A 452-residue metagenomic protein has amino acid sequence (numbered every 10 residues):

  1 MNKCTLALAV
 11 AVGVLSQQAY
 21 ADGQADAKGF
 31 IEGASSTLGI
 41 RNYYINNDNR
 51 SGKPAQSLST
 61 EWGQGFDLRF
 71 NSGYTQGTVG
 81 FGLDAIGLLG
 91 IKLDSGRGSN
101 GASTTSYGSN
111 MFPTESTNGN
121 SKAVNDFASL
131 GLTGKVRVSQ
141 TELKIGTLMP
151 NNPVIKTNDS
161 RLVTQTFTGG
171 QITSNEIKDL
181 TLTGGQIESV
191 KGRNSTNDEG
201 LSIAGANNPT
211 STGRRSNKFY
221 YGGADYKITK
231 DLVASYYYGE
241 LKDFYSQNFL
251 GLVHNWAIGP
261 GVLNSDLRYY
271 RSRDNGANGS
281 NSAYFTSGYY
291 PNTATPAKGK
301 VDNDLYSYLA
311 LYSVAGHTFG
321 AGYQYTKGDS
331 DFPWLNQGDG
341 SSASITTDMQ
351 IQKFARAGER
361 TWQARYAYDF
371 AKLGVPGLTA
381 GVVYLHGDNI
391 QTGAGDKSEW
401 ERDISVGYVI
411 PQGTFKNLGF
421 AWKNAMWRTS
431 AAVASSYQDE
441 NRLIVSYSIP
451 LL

Functional and structural regions predicted by a protein language model:
G13, Q17-P150, A367-A371, D396-E401 (+2 more regions): Beta-barrel outer-membrane channel/assembly domains of diderm bacteria
E32, T60-F66, D126-L130, T164-T168 (+6 more regions): Residues that define the transmembrane beta-barrel architecture of outer-membrane proteins
S36, G77-G80, Q140-K144, D179-T183 (+8 more regions): Repeated loop/turn-to-beta-strand initiation elements of outer-membrane beta-barrel proteins
N42, L143-N158, L182-G184, G222 (+5 more regions): Transmembrane beta-strand segments that form the barrel wall of outer-membrane beta-barrel proteins
A102-G131, E142-D225, E240-K242, L335-A357: Surface-exposed coil loops of outer-membrane beta-barrel proteins
T157-T164, V190, R214-S216, Y238-F249 (+3 more regions): Solvent-exposed loop/turn segments connecting transmembrane beta-strands in outer-membrane beta-barrel proteins
T183-G205, S211-N217, P260-A343, W422-L443: Outer-membrane beta-barrel translocator/channel fold
G316-K397, E401-I404: C-terminal structural cap/anchor segments
